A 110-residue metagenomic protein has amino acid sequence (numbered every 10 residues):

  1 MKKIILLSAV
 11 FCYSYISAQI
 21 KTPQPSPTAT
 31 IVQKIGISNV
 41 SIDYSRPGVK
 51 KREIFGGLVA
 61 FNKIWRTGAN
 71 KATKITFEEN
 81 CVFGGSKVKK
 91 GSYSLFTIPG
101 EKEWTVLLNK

Functional and structural regions predicted by a protein language model:
M1-K21: Bacterial Sec-dependent N-terminal signal peptides
Q19-K89, S94-K110: Targeting-peptide/extracellular-domain and disordered-appendage signature
